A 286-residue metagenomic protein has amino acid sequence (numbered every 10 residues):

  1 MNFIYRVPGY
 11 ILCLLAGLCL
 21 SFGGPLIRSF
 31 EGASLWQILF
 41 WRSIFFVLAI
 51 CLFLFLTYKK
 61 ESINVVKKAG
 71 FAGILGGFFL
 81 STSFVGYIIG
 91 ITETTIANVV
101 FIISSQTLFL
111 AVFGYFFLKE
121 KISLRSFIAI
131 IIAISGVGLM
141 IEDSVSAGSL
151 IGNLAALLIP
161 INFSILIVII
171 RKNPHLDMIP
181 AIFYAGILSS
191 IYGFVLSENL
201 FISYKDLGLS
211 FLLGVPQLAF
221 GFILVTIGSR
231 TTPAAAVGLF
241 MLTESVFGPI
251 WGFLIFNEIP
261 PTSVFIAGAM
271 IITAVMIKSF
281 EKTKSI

Functional and structural regions predicted by a protein language model:
M1-L18, V47-L75, I88, K121-F127 (+5 more regions): Membrane-interface interhelical linkers
M1-L39, F78, G86, V145-K172: Glycine-/small-residue-enriched transmembrane alpha-helix faces in small-molecule transporters and effluxers
S21, G77, S81-V85, T107-V112 (+6 more regions): Hydrophobic/small/kink-forming positions within alpha-helical transmembrane segments of polytopic membrane proteins
F30, I38, R42, G90 (+7 more regions): Hydrophobic/aromatic residues within transmembrane alpha-helices of multi-pass small-molecule transporters
Q37, S43-L48, I88-K119, A235-F253: Specific alpha-helical transmembrane segments that line the substrate/conduction pathway and gating interfaces
S43, E142, L242-I286: C-terminal-most transmembrane helix of multi-pass membrane proteins
I50, L80, V112-F113, I122-E142 (+3 more regions): Hydrophobic transmembrane alpha-helices of multi-pass small-molecule transport proteins
V99-S105, I170-L188, L218-L254: Helix-helix packing/entry segments at the starts of transmembrane helices
